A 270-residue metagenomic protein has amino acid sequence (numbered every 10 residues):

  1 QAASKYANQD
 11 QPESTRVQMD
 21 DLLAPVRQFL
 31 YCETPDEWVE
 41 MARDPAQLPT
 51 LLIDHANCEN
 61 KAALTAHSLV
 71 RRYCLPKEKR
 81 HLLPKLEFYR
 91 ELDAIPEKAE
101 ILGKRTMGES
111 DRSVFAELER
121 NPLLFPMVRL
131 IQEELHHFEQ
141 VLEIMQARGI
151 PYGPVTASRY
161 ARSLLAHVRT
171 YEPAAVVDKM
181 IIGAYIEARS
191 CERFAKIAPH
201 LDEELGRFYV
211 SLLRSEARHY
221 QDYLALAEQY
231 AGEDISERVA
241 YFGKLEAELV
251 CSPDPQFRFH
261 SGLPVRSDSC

Functional and structural regions predicted by a protein language model:
Y6, T15-C270: Non-heme di-metal
N8-D10: Intrinsic-disorder-associated, low-complexity terminal segments enriched in Asp/Asn/His/Tyr and depleted of Lys/Arg
